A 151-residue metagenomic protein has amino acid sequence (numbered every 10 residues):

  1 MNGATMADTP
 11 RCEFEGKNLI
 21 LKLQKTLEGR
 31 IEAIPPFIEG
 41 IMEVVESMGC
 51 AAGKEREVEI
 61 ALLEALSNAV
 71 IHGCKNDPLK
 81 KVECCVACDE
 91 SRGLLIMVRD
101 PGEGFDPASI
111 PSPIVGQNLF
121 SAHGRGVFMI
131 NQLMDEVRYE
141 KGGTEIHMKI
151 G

Functional and structural regions predicted by a protein language model:
N2-Q24, V70-G151: Conserved beta-strand-loop-beta-strand hairpin that lines the nucleotide-binding pocket of ATP/GTP-utilizing enzymes
L23-P35: STAS-typified acidic loop motif
G29, C50-G53, D77: Structural signature of the histidine kinase catalytic ATP-binding subdomain
E39-L63, L119-F120: Conserved short strand/loop->alpha-helix "switch" segment adjacent to the catalytic nucleotide/phosphoryl-transfer site
L63, S67, I71: Short alpha-helix lining the ATP-binding pocket of the histidine-kinase-like ATPase
